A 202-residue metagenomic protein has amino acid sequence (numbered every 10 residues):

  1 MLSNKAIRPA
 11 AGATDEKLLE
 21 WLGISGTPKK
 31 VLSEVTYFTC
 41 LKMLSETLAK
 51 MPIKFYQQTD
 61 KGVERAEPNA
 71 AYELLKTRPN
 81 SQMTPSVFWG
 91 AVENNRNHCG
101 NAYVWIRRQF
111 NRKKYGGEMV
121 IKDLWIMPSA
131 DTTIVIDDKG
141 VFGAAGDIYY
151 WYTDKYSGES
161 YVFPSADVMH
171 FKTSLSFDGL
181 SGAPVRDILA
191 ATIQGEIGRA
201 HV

Functional and structural regions predicted by a protein language model:
M1-H201: Structured, contiguous alpha/beta core segments that scaffold functional sites
